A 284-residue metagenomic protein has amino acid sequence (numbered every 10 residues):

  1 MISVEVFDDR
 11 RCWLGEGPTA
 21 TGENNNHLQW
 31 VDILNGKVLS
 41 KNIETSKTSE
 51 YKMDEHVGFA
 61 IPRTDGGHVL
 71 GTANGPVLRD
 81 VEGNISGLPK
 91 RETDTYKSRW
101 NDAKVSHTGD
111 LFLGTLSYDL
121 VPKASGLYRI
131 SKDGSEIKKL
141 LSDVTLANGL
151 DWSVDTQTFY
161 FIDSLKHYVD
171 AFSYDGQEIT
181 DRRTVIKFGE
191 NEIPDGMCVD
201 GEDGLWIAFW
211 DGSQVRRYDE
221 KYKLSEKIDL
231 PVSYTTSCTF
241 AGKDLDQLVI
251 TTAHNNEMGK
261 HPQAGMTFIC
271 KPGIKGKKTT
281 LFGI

Functional and structural regions predicted by a protein language model:
S3-D9, S46-K52, S86-T93, S135-S142 (+2 more regions): A short beta-strand motif characteristic of beta-propeller blades
R10-N25, M53-V69, D94-D110, L140-T158 (+2 more regions): Beta-rich, blade/repeat-based domains predominating in secreted/periplasmic proteins but also intracellular
T21-E23, L28-L34, V69-N74, L113-V121 (+4 more regions): Conserved beta-strand positions in repeat-built beta-propeller and related beta-rich domains
K37-L39, G75-V77, S125-Y128, Y168-D170 (+2 more regions): A short loop-to-beta-strand structural motif that recurs across blades of beta-propeller domains
N42-S46, D80-N84, S131-G134, S173-Q177 (+2 more regions): Short loop/turn segments that connect beta-strands within beta-propeller blades
N84-L140: Hydrophobic alpha-helical segments and helix pairs
Y168, I186-E220: Loop/turn-rich, solvent-exposed surfaces of beta-rich toroidal or solenoidal domains
T239-I284: Blade-level signature of beta-propeller repeat domains, shared across WD40, Kelch, NHL, RCC1 and BNR/Asp-box propellers
